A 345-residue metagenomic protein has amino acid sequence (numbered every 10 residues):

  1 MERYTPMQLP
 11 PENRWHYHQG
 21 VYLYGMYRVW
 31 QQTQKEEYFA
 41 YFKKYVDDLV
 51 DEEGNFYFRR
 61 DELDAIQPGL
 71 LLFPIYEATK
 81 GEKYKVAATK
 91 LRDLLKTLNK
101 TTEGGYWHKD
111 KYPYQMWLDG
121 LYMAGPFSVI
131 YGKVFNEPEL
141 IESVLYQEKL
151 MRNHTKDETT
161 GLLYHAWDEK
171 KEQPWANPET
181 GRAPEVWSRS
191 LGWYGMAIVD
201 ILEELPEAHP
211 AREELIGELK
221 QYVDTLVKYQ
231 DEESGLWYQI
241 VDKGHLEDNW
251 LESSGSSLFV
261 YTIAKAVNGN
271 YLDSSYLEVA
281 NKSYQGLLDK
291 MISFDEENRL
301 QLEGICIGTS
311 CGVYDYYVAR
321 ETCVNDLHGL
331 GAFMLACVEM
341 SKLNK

Functional and structural regions predicted by a protein language model:
M1-G20, Q32-F39, D48-Q67, I75-K90 (+4 more regions): CBM-like carbohydrate-recognition segments
P6-L9, Y24-Y27, D64-A78, W107-M123 (+3 more regions): Carbohydrate-binding/catalytic loop surfaces
R14, M116-M123, N136, L140-S143 (+4 more regions): Short, contiguous, pocket-lining structural segments that sit at or immediately flank catalytic/ligand-binding sites
G25-R28, D48, K90-T97, I130 (+7 more regions): Alpha-helical scaffold segments in carbohydrate-active enzymes
A40-K43, E52-N177, G181-P184, F294: Extended ligand-binding groove/face enriched in aromatic
Y131-E142, I201-E213, A266-S274: Inter-helical turn/loop segments and adjacent helix faces that build the functional surface of alpha-helical bundle
G195-G244: Oxyanion-binding "anion nests"
